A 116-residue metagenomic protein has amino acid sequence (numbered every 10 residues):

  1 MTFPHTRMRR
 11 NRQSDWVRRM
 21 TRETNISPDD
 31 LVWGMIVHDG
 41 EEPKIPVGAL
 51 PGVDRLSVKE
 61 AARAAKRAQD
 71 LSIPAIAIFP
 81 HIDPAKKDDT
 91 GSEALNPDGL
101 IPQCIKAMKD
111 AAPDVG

Functional and structural regions predicted by a protein language model:
M1-G48: N-terminal amphipathic alpha-helix/helix-capping segment at the start of soluble metabolic enzymes
N11-S14, D29, R55-A62, D98: Electropositive phosphate-/nucleotide-binding environments in soluble metabolic enzymes
D15-M20, E60-A64, P102-C104: Short alpha-helical segments and helix-capping/turn motifs at coil-helix boundaries
N25-I26, P74, A94, V115: Positively charged, small/polar-rich N-terminal and surface patches that mediate targeting and assembly and bind
D30-G34, A75-A77, D114-G116: Structural preference for beta-strand elements that scaffold enzyme active sites
M35, A61, A68: Conserved, mostly hydrophobic/aromatic
K44-V58, L71-L100: Glycine-rich, proline-tolerant flexible connector loops at the mouths of alpha/beta enzymes
A65-Q69, P102-P113: Surface-exposed amphipathic alpha-helices with a cationic face
